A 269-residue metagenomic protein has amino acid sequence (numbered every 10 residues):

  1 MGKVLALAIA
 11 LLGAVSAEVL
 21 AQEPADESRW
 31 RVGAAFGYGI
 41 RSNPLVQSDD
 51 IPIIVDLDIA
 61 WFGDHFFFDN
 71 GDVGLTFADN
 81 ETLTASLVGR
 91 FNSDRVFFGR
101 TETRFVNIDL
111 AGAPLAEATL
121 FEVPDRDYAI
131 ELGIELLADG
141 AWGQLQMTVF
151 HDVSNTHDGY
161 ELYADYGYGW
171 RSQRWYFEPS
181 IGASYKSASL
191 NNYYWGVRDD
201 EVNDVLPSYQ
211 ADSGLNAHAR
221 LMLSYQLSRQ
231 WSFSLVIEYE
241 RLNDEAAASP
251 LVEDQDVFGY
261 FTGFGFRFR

Functional and structural regions predicted by a protein language model:
M1-R29: Cleavable N-terminal export/targeting peptides
A21-F68, V73-G74, R95: Short glycine/proline- and aromatic-enriched beta-strand/turn motifs that initiate or cap beta-hairpins
D26-V32, I53-V55, D64-F66, E81-A85 (+8 more regions): Outer-envelope beta-barrel architecture signal
F36-Y38, L57-G63, L75-F77, L87 (+6 more regions): Residues on the lipid-exposed face of transmembrane beta-strands in outer-membrane beta-barrel proteins
G39-N43, N92-V96, D152-S154, S184-L190 (+2 more regions): Structural signature of outer-membrane beta-barrel domains
S42-V55, R104-V106, L110, L115-R126 (+1 more regions): Surface-exposed strand-loop-strand hairpins of Gram-negative outer-membrane beta-barrel proteins
G71-G167, R171, Y176, A188-A211: Outer-membrane pore/translocation modules
Q226-R269: Predominantly the C-terminal beta-signal and adjacent terminal strand-loop region of outer-membrane beta-barrel
